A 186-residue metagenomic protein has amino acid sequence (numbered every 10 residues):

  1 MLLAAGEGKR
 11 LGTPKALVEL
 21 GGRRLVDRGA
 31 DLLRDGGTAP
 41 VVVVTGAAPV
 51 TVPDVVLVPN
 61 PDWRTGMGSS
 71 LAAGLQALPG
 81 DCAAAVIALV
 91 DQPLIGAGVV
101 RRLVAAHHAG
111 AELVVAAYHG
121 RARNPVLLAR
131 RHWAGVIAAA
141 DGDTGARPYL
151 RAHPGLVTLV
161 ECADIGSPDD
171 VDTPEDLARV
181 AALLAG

Functional and structural regions predicted by a protein language model:
M1-A122, G155-C162: Nucleotide and nucleotide-moiety/phosphate-recognizing core
G8, V18, W133-A134, A178: Nucleotide phosphate-binding site architecture
K9-T13, V136, S167-P168: A short acidic, helix-capping loop that chelates divalent metal ions and anchors anionic groups
A72-G74, W133-V136: Short beta-strand and adjoining strand-loop segment in the mid-core of the Rossmann-like NAD(P)-dependent dehydrogenase
C82, R123-G135, P174: Conserved nucleotide-sugar donor-binding and metal-coordinating catalytic region shared by glycosyltransferases
Q92, N124-L127, A138, P168-D169: A residue-level structural signature of the nucleotidyltransferase/glycosyltransferase Rossmann-like core
L94, V99, H132-G135, D176: Short, well-ordered alpha-helical scaffold segment located in the soluble/lumenal catalytic or ligand-binding core
A138-G186: Conserved alpha/beta core of the MobA/IspD/sugar-nucleotide pyrophosphorylase nucleotidyltransferase superfamily
